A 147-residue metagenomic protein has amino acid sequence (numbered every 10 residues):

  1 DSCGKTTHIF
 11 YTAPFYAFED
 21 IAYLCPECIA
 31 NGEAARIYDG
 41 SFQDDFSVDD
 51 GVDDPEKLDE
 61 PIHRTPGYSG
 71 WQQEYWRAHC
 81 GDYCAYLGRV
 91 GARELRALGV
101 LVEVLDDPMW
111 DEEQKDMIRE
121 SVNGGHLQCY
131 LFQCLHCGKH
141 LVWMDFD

Functional and structural regions predicted by a protein language model:
D1-D147: Preference for intrinsically disordered or flexible, low-complexity segments and adjacent hinge/connector residues
